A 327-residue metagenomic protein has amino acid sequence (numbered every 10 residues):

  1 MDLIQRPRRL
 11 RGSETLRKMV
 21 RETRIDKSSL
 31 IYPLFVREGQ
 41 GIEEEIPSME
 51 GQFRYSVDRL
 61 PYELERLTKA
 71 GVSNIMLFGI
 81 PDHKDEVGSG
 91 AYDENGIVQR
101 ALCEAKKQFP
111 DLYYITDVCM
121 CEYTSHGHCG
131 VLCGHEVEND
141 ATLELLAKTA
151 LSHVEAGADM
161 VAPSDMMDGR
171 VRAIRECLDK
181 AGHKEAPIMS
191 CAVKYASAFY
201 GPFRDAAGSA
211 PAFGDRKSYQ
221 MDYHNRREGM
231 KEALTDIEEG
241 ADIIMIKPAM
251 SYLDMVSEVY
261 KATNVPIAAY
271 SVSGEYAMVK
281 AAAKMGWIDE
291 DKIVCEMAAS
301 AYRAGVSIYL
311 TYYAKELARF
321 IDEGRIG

Functional and structural regions predicted by a protein language model:
M1-R21: N-terminal amphipathic/basic leader segments beginning at the initiator methionine
S13, I25-I31, R37-G327: Alpha/beta enzyme core
